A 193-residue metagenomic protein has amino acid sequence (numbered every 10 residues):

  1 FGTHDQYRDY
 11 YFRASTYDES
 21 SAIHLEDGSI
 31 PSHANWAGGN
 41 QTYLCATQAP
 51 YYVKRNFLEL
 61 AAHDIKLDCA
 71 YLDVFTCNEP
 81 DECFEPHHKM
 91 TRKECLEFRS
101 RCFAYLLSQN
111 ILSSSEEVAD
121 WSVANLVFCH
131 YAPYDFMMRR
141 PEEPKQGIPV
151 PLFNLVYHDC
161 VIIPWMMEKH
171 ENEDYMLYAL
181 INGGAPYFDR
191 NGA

Functional and structural regions predicted by a protein language model:
F1-D5, D189-G192: Short, intrinsically disordered, charge-balanced linker/junction segments flanking boundaries in proteins
G2-Y51, D135: Substrate-binding/active-site clefts of carbohydrate-active enzymes
G28, A37, T42-D68, V74-A193: Active-site-proximal substrate-binding groove within the catalytic cores of carbohydrate-active enzymes
